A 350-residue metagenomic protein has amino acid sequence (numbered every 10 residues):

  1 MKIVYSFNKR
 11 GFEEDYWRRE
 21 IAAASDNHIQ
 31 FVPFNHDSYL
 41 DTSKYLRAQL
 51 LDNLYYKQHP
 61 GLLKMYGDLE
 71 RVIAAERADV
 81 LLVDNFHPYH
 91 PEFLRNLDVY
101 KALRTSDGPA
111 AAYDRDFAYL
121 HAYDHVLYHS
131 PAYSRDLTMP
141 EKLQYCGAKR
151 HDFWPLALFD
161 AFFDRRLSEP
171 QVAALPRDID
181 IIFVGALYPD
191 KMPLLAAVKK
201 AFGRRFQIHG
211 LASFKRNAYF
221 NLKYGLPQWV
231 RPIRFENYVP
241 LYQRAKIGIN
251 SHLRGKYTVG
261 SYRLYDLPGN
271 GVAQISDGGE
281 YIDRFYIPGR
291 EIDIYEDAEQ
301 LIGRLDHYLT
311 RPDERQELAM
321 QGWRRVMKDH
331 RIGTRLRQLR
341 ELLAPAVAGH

Functional and structural regions predicted by a protein language model:
M1-D68, E76, D84-F93, S106-D283 (+1 more regions): Nucleotide-sugar donor-binding catalytic core of glycosyltransferases
R71-A74, Y308: Short amphipathic alpha-helix with an adjacent loop that forms part of the alpha/beta core around
L97-T105: Short beta-strand/loop segments at the ligand-binding rim of alpha/beta enzyme cores
S261, I292-A298, H307-D313: Conserved acidic donor-binding segment of nucleotide-sugar-dependent glycosyltransferases
L309-L343: A charged, aromatic-enriched C-terminal amphipathic alpha-helix characteristic of glycosyltransferases across folds
L343-H350: Generic C-terminal helix-cap and adjacent flexible tail
